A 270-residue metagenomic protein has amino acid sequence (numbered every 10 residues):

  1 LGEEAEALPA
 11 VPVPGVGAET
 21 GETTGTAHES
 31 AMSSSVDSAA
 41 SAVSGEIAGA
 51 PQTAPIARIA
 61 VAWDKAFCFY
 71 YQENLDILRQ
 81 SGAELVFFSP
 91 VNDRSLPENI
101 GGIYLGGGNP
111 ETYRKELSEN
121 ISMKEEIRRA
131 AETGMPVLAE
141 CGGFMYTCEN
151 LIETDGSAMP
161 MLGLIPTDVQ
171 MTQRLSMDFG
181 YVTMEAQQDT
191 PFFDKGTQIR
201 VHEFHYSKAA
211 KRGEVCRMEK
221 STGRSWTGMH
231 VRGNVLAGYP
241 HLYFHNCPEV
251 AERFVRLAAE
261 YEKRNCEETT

Functional and structural regions predicted by a protein language model:
L1-G25, E29-S33, D37-A40, G45-S89: C-terminal accessory "lid"/substrate-recognition subdomains
L1-G25, G45-I56, M171-T270: Amide-donor transfer/coupling interface in amidating biosynthetic enzymes
S33, L105-N109, G143, G233-L236: Short acidic (Asp/Glu) and glycine-rich catalytic loops that position anionic groups and cofactors
R58-I121, E125-A130: Phosphate-binding active sites in nucleotide-utilizing proteins
I59, L162, F204: A residue-level signal for conserved active-site and pocket-lining positions in enzyme catalytic cores
D64-F67, N92-D93, N109-E111, F144-M145 (+5 more regions): Short, glycine-/Ser/Thr-/acidic-enriched flexible segments
N74-D76, L117-N120, I152-D155, R217 (+1 more regions): Short, glycine/charged-enriched secondary-structure capping and boundary segments
P110-T190: Cysteine-nucleophile active-site neighborhood
